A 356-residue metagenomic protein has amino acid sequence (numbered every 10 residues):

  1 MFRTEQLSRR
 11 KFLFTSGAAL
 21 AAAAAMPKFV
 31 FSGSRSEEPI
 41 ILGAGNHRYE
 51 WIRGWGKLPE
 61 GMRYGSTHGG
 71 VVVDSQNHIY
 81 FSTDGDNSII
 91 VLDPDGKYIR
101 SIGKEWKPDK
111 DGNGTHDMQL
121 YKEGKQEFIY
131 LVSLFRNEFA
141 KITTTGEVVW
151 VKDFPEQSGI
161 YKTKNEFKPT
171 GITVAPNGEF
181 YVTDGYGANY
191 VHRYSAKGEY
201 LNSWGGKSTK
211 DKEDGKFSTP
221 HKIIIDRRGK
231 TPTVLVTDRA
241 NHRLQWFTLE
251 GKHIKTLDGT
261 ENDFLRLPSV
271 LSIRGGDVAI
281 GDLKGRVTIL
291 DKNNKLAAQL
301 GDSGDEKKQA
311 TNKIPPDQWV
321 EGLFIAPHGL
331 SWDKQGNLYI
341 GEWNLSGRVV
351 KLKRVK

Functional and structural regions predicted by a protein language model:
M1-L7, K11: N-terminal secretory signal peptides
G33-R53: Blade/loop signatures of beta-propeller domains
R53-G85: Beta-strand-rich domains and repeat architectures in extracellular enzymes and scaffolds, especially beta-propellers
R53-M62, G103-K110, W150-T163, L201-G215 (+2 more regions): Surface-exposed loop and turn segments in beta-propeller and other repeat-based domains that flank or scaffold
R63-Q76, K107-G124, Q157-E179, K210-P232 (+2 more regions): Beta-rich, blade/repeat-based domains predominating in secreted/periplasmic proteins but also intracellular
H78-Y80, F128-Y130, F180-Y181, T233-L235 (+2 more regions): Conserved beta-propeller blade signature
D263-D302: Loop/turn-rich, solvent-exposed surfaces of beta-rich toroidal or solenoidal domains
A326-K356: Blade-level signature of beta-propeller repeat domains, shared across WD40, Kelch, NHL, RCC1 and BNR/Asp-box propellers
